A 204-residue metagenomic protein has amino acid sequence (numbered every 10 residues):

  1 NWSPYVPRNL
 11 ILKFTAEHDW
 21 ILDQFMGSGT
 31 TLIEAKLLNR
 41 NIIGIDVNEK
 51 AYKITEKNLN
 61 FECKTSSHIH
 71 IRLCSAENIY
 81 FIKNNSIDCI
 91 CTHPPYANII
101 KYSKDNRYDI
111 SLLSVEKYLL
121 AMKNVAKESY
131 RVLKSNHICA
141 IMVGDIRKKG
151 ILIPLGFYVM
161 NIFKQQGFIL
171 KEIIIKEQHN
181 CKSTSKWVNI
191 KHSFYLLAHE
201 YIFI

Functional and structural regions predicted by a protein language model:
N1-I204: Class I S-adenosyl-L-methionine-dependent methyltransferase catalytic core
